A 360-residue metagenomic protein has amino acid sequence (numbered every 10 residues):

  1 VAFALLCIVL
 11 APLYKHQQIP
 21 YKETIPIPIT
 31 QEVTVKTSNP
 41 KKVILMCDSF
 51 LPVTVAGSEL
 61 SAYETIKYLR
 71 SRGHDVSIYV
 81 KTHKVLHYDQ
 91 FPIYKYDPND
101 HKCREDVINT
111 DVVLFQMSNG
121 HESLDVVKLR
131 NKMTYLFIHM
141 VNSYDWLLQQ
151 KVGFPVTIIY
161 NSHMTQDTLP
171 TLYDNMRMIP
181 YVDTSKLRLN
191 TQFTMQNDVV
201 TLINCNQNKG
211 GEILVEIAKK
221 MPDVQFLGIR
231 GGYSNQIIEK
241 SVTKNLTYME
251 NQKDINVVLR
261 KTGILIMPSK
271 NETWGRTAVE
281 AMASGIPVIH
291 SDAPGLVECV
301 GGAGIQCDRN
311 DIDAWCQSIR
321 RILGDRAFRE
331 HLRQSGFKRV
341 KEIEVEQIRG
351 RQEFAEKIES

Functional and structural regions predicted by a protein language model:
P155-R188: Donor nucleotide-sugar binding/catalytic pocket of nucleotide-sugar-dependent glycosyltransferases
T184-K240, Y248: Conserved catalytic-core segment of nucleotide-activated headgroup transferases in glycan assembly
C205, G304-I312, R321-R326: Conserved acidic donor-binding segment of nucleotide-sugar-dependent glycosyltransferases
N251-Q252, V257-T262: Short alpha-helical donor nucleotide-sugar binding micro-motif in glycosyltransferases
V258, A293-Q306: Short acidic/histidine- and often glycine-rich active-site loop of Leloir-type glycosyltransferases that engages
K270: Aromatic "clamp/platform" in nucleotide-sugar-dependent glycosyltransferases that forms part of the donor/acceptor
P287-H290: Short hydrophobic beta-strand element within catalytic cores of glycosyltransferases and related nucleotide-activated
A327-E359: A charged, aromatic-enriched C-terminal amphipathic alpha-helix characteristic of glycosyltransferases across folds
